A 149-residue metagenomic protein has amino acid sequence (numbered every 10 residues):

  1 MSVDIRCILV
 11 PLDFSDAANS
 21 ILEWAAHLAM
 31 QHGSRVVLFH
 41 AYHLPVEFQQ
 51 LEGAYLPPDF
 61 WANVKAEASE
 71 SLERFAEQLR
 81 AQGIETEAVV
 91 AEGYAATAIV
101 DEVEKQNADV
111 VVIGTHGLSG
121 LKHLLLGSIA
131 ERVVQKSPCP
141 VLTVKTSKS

Functional and structural regions predicted by a protein language model:
S2-Y55, S149: Small/aliphatic-rich secondary-structure junction motif
D4, H27, D101-S149: Gly/Ser-rich helix-loop-strand patches that form or flank binding pockets for ribonucleotide-derived cofactors
H32-R35, I84, A108, C139: Short glycine/serine/threonine/alanine-rich loop segments
L56-E70: A short acidic, glycine-rich active-site loop that binds or catalyzes chemistry on phosphate/adenosine moieties
Q78-I84: Short helix-capping segments at alpha-helix termini
T86-A88: Rossmann-fold cofactor-recognition segment
V90-A98: Charged docking surfaces used in two-component/phosphorelay signaling
